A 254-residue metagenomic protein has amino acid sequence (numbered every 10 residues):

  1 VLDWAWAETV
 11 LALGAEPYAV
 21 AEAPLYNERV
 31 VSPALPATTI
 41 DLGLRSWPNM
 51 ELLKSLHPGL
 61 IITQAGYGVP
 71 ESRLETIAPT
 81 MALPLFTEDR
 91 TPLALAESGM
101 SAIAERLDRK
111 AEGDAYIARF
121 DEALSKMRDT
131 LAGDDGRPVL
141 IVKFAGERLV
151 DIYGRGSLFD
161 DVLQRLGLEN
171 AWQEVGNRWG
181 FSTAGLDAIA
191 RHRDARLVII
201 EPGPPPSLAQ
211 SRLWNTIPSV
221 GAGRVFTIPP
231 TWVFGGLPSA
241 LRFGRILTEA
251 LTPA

Functional and structural regions predicted by a protein language model:
D3-L52, L56: A short, structured surface patch at a secondary-structure boundary
W6-T9, N49, G66-P70, A96-G99 (+9 more regions): Stable alpha-helical elements in mature extracytoplasmic
P24-V30, I152-F181: Alpha-helical, coiled-coil/dimerization segments enriched in small aliphatic residues
D41-M50, G176-L186: Short helix-initiation/N-cap motifs at beta->coil->alpha
K54-T63, P79, I189, R193-V198: Proline-aspartate-enriched helix->loop->beta-strand connector
R73-A145, W172, V233, P238-A254: Extracytoplasmic substrate-binding proteins
S98, H192-A254: Structured C-terminal subdomain patch of bacterial secreted/periplasmic proteins
D151, F181-P202: Ligand-binding pocket segment of bilobal, Venus flytrap-like solute-binding proteins
